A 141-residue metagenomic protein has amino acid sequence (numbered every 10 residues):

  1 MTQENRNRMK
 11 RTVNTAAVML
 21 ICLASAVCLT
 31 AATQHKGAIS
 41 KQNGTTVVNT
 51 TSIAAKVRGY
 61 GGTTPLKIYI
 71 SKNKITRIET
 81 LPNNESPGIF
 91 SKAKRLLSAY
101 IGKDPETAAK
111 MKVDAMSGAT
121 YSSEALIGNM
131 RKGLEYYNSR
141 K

Functional and structural regions predicted by a protein language model:
M1-N5: N-terminal amphipathic/basic-hydrophobic helices that include classical n-h-c signal peptides and signal-anchor
R6, K10-E124, G128-K141: Flexible, solvent-exposed loop/hinge segments and secondary-structure transition points
